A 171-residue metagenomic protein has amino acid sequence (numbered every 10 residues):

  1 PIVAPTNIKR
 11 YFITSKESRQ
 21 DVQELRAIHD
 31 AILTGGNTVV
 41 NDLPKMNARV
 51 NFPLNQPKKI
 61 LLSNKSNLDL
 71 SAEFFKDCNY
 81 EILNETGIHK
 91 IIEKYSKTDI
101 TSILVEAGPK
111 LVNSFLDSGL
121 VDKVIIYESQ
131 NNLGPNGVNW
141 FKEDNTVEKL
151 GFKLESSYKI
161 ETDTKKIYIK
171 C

Functional and structural regions predicted by a protein language model:
I2-C171: Enzymes that bind and transform nitrogen-containing heteroaromatic metabolites
